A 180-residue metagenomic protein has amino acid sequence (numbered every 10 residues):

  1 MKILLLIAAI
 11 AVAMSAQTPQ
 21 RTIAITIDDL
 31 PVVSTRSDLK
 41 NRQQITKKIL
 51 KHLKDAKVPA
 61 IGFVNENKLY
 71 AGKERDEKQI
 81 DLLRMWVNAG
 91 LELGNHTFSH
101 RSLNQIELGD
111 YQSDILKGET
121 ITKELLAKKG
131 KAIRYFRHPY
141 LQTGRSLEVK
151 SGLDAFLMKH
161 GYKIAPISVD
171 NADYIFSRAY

Functional and structural regions predicted by a protein language model:
I3-V12: Sec-dependent N-terminal signal peptides
A11, S37-D38, Q105, E148 (+1 more regions): Hydrophobic alpha-helical membrane-insertion segments
V12-T18: Sec/Tat signal peptide C-region and signal peptidase I cleavage site
T18-H138: Active-site beta->alpha N-cap acidic-glycine motif
Y70, L103, T143, A172-Y174: Generic structural signal for helix capping and beta-alpha/helix-loop junctions
K73-L83, S151, A155, S177-Y180: Aromatic- and acidic-residue-enriched segments that line the glycan-binding/catalytic groove of carbohydrate-active
Q142-E148: Active-site glycine- and acidic-residue-rich loops that bind and position anionic ligands or nucleotide-like cofactors
L153-Y180: His/Asp/Glu-enriched short active-site or ligand-binding loop at hydrolase and phosphoryl-transfer sites
